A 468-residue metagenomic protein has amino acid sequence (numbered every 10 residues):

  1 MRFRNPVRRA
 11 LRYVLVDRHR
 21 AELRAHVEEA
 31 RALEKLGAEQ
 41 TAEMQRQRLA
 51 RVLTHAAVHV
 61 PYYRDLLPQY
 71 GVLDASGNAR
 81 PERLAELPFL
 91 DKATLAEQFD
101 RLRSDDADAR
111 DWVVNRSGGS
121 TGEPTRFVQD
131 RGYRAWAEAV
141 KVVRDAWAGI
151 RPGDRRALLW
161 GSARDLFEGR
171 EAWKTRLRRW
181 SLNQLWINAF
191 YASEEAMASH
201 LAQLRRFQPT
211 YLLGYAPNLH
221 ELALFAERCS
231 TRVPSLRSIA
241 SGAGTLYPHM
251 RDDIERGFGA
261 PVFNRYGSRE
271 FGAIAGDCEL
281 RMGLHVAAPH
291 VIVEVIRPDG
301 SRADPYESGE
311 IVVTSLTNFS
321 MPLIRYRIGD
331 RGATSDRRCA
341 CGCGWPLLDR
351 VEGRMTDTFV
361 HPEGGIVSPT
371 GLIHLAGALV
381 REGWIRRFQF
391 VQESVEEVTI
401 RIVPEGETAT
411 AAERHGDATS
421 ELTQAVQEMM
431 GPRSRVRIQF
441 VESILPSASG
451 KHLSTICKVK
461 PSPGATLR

Functional and structural regions predicted by a protein language model:
M1-R116, G122-E138, V142-R155, S162 (+9 more regions): Nucleotide 5′-phosphate-binding alpha/beta core
R51, S162-P289: Conserved adenylate-forming
R156, Q184, V262, V293 (+2 more regions): Generic structural signal for residues in well-ordered beta-strands
A157-L159, V312: Short, well-ordered beta-strand segments
L212, T317-P432: AMP-binding/adenylate-forming catalytic core of the ANL superfamily
L246-R338, M355: Conserved AMP-binding/adenylate-forming
